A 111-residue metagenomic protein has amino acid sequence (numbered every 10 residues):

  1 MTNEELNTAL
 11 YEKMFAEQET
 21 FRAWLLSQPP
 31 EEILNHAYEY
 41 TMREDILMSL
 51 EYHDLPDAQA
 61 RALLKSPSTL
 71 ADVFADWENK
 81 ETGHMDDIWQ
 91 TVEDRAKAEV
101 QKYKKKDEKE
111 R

Functional and structural regions predicted by a protein language model:
M1-T20: Extreme N-terminal leader/activation tails
E4, T8, L55-A58, E108: Short linear motifs in intrinsically disordered/low-complexity regions
W24-L26, P30: Intrinsically disordered, low-complexity segments enriched in glycine and mixed charged residues
P30-K97, K102: Acidic, low-complexity, intrinsically disordered interaction modules
K105-R111: Non-Sec secretion/translocation targeting segments of pathogen effectors
